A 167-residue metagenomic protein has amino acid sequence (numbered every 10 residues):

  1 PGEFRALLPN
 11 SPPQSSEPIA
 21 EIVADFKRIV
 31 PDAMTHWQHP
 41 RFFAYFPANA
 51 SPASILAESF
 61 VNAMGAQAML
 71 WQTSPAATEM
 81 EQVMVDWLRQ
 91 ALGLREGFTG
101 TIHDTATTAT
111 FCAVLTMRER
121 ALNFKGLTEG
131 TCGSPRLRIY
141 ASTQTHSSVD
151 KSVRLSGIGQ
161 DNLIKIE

Functional and structural regions predicted by a protein language model:
P1-G97: N-terminal entrance/gating region of PLP-dependent enzymes' catalytic architecture
N10-S11, G100-A106, L137-A141, E167: Conserved short loop/turn motifs at secondary-structure junctions
H36-H39, H103, H146: Histidine (H) residue identity feature
P52, A76, T105-A109, A141 (+1 more regions): Secondary-structure capping and boundary motifs in well-ordered enzyme cores
G65-Q72, R95-T101, C132-R136, D161-E167: Glycine- and acidic
E81, V85, T99-G130, V149-V153: Conserved beta-loop-alpha segment that forms the PLP phosphate-binding cup at the N-terminus of a helix
L122, G126-E167: PLP-dependent aminotransferase-class I/II
